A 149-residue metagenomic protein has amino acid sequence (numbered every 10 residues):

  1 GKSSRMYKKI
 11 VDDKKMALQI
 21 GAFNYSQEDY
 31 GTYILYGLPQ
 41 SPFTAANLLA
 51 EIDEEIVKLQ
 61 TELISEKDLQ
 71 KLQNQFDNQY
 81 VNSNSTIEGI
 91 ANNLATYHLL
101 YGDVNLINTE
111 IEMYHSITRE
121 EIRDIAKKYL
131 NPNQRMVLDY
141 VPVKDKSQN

Functional and structural regions predicted by a protein language model:
Y7-T61, E66-S116, N133-P142, Q148: M16 family metallopeptidases and their MPP-like homologs
E120-A126: Low-complexity, intrinsically disordered Gly/Pro/Thr-rich segments
